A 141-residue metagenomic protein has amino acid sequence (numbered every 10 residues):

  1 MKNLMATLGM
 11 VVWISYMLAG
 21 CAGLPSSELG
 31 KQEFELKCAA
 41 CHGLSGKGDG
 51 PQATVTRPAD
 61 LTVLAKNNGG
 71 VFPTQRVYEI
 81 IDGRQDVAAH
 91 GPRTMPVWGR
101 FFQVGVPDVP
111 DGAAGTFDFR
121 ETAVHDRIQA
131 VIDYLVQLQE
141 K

Functional and structural regions predicted by a protein language model:
M1-V12: Bacterial N-terminal signal peptides that target proteins for export
L18-G20: C-terminal motif of bacterial Sec signal peptides marking the signal peptidase cleavage site
G23, V63, A113-F117: A short, mixed-charge helix-start or loop-turn motif at secondary-structure junctions
G23-R57, D82-P96, L138-K141: Periplasmic/extracellular electron-transfer cofactor-ligation site, primarily the c-type cytochrome heme-c attachment
S26-L29, F34, P73-R76, V124-R127 (+1 more regions): Stable alpha-helical elements in mature extracytoplasmic
K31, K47-Y78, T94-D108: Gly/Gly-Pro-rich "capping" loops immediately C-terminal to redox-active cysteine motifs in periplasmic/lumenal
Y78-I80, V97-K141: C-terminal capping alpha-helices of c-type cytochrome domains
